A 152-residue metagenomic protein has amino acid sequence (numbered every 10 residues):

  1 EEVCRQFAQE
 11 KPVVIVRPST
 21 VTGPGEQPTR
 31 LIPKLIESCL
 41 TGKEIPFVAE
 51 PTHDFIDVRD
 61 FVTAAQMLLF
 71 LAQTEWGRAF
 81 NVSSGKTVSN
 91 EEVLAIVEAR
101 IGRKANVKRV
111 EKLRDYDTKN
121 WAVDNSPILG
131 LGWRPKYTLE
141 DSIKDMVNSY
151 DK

Functional and structural regions predicted by a protein language model:
E1, E26, E98: Acidic-residue sensor for enzyme active/binding pockets
E1-V14, C39-L40: Active-site Tyr-X1-5-Lys
V3, F7, L35, V93 (+1 more regions): Hydrophobic alpha-helix immediately C-terminal to the catalytic Tyr-X-X-X-Lys motif of short-chain
V14-L31: Flexible, glycine-rich beta-alpha linker
C39, K43-K152: C-terminal substrate-binding subdomain of Rossmann-fold SDR/epimerase-dehydratase oxidoreductases
